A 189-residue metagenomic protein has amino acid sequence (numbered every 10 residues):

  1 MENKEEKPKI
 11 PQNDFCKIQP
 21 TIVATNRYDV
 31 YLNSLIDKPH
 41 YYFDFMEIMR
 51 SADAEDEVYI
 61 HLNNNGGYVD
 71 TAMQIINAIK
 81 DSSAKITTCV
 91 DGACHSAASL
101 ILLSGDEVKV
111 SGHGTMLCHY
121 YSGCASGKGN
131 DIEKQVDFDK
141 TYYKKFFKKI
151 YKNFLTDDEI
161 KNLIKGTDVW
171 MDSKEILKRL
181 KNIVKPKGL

Functional and structural regions predicted by a protein language model:
M1-L189: N-terminal organellar transit peptides
